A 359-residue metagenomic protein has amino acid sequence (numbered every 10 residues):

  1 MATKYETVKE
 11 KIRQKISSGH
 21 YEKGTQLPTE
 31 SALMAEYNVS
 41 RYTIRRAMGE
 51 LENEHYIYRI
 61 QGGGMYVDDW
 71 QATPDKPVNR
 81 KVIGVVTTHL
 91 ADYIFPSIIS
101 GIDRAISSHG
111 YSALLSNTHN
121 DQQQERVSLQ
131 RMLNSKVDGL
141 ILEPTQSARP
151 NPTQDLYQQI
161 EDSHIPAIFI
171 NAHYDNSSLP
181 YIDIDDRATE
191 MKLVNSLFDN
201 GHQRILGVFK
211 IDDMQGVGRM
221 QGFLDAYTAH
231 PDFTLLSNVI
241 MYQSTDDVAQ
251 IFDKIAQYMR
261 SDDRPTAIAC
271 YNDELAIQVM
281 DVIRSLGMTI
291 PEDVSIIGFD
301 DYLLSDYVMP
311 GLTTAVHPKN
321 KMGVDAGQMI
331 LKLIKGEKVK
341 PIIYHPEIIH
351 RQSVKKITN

Functional and structural regions predicted by a protein language model:
M1-P77: N-terminal helix-turn-helix DNA-binding module of bacterial transcription factors
V8, S178-G207, D225, V248-A256 (+2 more regions): Hydrophobic alpha-helical segments within soluble ligand-binding/sensing domains
E10-S17, E22, D68-N195: Alpha-helical recognition/docking segments in bacterial nutrient-uptake and carbohydrate-utilization systems
K11, A256-N359: Flexible loop/turn connectors
G84-V85, V137-Q146, I168, L206-F209 (+2 more regions): Periplasmic-binding protein-like
Y93-S108, T189-K192, M214-T234, Q278 (+1 more regions): Short, solvent-exposed amphipathic alpha-helices that sit in or adjacent to ligand/effector-binding or catalytic
S107-N117, G207, A226-V248: Short beta-strand elements in bilobed, periplasmic/extracellular small-molecule ligand-binding domains
M191-P231, N238, P341-V354: An alpha-beta-alpha
